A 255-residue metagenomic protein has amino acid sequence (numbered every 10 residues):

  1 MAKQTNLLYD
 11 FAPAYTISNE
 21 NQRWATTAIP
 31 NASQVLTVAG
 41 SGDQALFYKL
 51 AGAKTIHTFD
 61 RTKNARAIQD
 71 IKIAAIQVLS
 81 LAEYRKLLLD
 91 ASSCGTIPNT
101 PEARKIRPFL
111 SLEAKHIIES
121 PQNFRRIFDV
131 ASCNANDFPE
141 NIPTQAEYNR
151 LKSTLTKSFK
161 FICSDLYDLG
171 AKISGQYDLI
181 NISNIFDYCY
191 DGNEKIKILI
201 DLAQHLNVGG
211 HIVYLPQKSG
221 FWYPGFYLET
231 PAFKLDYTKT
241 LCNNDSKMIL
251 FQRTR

Functional and structural regions predicted by a protein language model:
M1-A32: S-adenosyl-L-methionine
L8, N64-T156: Class I S-adenosyl-L-methionine-dependent methyltransferase module
A32-S41, I56-H57: Conserved class I S-adenosyl-L-methionine
S33, Y167-N181: A short acidic, Gly/Pro-enriched loop at the edge of an enzyme's catalytic core that lines a small-molecule cofactor
Y177-G192: A short SAM/SAH-binding and catalytic strip from SAM-dependent methyltransferases
N181, V208-G220: Conserved beta-strand signature within the Rossmann-like core of class I S-adenosyl-L-methionine
E194-V208: A short glycine-rich, Lys/Arg-flanked "PGG" loop and its adjoining helix->strand segment in the class I
P231-R255: Core SAM-dependent methyltransferase catalytic element
